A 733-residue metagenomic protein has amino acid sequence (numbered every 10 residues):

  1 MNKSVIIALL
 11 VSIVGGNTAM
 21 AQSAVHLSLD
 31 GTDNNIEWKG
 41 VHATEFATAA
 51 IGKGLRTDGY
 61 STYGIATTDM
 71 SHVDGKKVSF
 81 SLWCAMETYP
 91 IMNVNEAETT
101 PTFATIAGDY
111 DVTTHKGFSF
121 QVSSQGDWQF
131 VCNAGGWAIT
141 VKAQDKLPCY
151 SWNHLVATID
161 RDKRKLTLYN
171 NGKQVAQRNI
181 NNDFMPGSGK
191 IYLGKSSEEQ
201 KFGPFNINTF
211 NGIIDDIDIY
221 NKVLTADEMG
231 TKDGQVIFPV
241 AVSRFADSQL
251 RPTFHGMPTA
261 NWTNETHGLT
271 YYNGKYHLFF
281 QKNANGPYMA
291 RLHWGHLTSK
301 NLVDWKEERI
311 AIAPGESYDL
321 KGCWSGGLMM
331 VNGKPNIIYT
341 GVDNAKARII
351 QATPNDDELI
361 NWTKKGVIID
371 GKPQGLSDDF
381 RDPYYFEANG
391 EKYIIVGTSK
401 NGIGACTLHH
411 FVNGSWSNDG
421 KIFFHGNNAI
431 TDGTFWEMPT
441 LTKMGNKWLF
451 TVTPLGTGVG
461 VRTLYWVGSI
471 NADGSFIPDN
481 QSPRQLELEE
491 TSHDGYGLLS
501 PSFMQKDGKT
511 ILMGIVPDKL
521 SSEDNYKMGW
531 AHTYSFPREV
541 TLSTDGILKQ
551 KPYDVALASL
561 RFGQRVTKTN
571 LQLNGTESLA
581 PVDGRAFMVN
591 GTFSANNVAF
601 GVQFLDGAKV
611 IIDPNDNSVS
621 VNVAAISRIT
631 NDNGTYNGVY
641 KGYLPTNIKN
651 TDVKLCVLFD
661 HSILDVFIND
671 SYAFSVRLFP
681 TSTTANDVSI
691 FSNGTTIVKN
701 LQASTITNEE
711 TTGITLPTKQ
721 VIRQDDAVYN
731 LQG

Functional and structural regions predicted by a protein language model:
N2, I6, I13, N17-S61 (+3 more regions): Extracytoplasmic low-complexity segments
K3-A8, N17-M20, T711-G733: C-terminal outer-membrane/trafficking sorting elements
S23-W38, G59-V131, G136-A138, K163-K165 (+3 more regions): Extracellular glycan-recognition modules
A24-D33, A50, V78-T88, H154 (+3 more regions): Extracellular, beta-strand-rich glycan-interacting domains
A50, R178-I213, V676-K699: Flexible glycan-contacting loops in extracellular carbohydrate-active proteins
F130-H154, R628-K654: Short, aromatic/His-centered strand-loop micro-motif at the edge of beta-sheets
S151-L166, V653-L664: Localized edge beta-strand/strand-to-loop motifs within extracellular or lumenal beta-rich domains
D227-D382, F386-T431, K443-D494, G514-T567 (+3 more regions): Beta-rich carbohydrate-recognition and catalytic domains
